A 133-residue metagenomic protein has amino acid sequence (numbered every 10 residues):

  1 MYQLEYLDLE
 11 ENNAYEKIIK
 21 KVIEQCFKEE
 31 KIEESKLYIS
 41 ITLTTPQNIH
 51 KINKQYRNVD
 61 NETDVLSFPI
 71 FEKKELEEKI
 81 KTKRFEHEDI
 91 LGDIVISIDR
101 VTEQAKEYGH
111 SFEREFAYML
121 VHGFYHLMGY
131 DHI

Functional and structural regions predicted by a protein language model:
M1-Y118, Y125-I133: An acidic/histidine-cluster motif and surrounding catalytic segment that typifies divalent-metal-assisted enzyme active
